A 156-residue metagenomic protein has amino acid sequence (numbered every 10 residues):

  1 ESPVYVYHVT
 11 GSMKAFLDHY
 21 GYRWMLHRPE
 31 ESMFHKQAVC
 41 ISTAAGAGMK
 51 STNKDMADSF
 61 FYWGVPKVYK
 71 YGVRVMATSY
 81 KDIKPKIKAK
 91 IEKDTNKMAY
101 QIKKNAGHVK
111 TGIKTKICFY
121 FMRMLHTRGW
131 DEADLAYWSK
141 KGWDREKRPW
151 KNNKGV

Functional and structural regions predicted by a protein language model:
E1-G72, W138, G142-W150: Helix-loop-strand module that forms the ligand-binding subsite of alpha/beta enzymes
P66-V156: Glycine-rich phosphate/pyrophosphate-binding loop and the adjoining helix
